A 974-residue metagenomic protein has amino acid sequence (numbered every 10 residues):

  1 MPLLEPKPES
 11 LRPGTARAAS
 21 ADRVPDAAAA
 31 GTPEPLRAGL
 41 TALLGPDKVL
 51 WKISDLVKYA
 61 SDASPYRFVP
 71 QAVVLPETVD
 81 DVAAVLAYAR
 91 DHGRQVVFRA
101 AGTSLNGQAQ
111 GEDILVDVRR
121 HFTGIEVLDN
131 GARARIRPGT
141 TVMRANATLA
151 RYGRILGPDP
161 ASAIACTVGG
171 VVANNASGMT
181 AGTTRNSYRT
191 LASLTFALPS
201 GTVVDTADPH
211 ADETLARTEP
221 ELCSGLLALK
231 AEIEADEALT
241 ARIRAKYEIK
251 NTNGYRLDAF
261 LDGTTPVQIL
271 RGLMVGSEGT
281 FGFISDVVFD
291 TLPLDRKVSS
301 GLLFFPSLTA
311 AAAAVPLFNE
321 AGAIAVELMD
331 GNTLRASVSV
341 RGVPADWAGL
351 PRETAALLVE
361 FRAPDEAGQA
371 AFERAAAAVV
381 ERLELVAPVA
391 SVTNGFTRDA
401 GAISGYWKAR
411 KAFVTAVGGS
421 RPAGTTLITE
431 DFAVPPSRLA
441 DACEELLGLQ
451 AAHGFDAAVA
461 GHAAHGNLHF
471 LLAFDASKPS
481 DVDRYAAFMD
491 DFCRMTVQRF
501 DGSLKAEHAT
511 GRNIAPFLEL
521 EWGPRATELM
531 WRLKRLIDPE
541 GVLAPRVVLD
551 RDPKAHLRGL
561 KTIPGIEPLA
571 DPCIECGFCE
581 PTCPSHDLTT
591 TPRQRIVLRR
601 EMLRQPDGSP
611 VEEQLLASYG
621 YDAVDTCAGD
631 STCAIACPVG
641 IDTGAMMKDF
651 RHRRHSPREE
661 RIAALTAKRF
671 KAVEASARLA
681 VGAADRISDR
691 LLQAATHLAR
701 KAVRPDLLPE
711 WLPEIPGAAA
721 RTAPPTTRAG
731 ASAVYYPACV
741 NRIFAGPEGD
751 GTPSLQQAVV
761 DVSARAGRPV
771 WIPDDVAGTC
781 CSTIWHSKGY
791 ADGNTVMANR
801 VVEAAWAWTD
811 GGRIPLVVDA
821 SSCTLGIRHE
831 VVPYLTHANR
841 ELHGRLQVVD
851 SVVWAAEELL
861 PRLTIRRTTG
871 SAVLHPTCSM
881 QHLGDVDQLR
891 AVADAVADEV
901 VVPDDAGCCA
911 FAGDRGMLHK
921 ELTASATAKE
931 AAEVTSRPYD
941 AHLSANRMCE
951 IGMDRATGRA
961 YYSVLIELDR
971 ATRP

Functional and structural regions predicted by a protein language model:
M1-D91, A101-A132, A161, T280 (+4 more regions): N-terminal flexible segment immediately upstream of the FAD-binding catalytic core in FAD-dependent oxidoreductases
A28, L40, S64-V96, I114 (+5 more regions): N-terminal glycine-rich flavin-associated loop
I53, V57-Y59, A259-T265, R271-A487 (+3 more regions): C-terminal substrate-recognition/cap domain of FAD-linked oxidoreductases
V171-G263, V267-V338, P351-L358, H586-G608 (+1 more regions): Mobile "lid/hinge" segments at catalytic clefts and subdomain interfaces of large enzymes
D538, G644-P974: Iron-sulfur cluster-binding electron-transfer modules in prokaryotic oxidoreductases
G541-V547, F578-M602, T626-R653, G826-R828 (+2 more regions): Iron-sulfur cluster-binding cysteine motifs and their immediate structural context in ferredoxin-like electron-transfer
L549, H586-Y619, G640-L665, Y962-R970: Non-heme iron-sulfur electron-transfer modules
A555-E575, P606-G629: Ferredoxin-like iron-sulfur electron-transfer modules
